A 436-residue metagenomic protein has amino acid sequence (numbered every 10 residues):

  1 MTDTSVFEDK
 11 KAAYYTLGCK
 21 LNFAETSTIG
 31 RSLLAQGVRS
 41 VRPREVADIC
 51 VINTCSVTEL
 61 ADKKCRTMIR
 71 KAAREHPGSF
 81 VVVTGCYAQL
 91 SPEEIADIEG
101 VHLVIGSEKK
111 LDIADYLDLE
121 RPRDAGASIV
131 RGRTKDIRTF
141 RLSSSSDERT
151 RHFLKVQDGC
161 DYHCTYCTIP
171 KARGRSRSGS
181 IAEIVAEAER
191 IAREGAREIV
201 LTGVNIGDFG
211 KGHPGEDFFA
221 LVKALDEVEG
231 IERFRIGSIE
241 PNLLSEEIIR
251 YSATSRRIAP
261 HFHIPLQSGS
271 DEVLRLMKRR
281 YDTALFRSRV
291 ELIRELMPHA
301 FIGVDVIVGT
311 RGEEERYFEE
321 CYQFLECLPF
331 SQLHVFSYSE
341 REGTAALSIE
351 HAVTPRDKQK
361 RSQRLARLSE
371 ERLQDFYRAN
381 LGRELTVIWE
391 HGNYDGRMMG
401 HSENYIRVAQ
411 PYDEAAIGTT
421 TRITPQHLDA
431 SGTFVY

Functional and structural regions predicted by a protein language model:
M1-F209, K223, E247, F262 (+5 more regions): Proteins enriched for Cys/Gly/acidic motifs involved in redox and nucleic-acid/cofactor modification
N22, T58-A61, A88, P241 (+3 more regions): Alpha-helix N-cap/loop-to-helix initiation residues
V51, C86, I113, L201 (+7 more regions): Residue-level signal for inorganic ion chemistry
V81-V82, L90-S91, R193-F318, E326: Conserved SAM/AdoMet-binding glycine-rich loop
L111, Y162, G207, N242 (+3 more regions): Glycine-centered loop/turn positions within well-structured domains that cap or flank conserved ligand/cofactor-binding
S144-S145, R250-T254, L266, Y377-A379 (+1 more regions): Replace "in large, NTP-powered and nucleic-acid-processing enzymes" with "in large, NTP-powered factors and other
D147-T150, C160-D161, I258, S268 (+5 more regions): Short flexible coil/turn linkers enriched for glycine and charged/polar residues that connect secondary-structure
S348-Y436: Terminal RNA-binding accessory module
